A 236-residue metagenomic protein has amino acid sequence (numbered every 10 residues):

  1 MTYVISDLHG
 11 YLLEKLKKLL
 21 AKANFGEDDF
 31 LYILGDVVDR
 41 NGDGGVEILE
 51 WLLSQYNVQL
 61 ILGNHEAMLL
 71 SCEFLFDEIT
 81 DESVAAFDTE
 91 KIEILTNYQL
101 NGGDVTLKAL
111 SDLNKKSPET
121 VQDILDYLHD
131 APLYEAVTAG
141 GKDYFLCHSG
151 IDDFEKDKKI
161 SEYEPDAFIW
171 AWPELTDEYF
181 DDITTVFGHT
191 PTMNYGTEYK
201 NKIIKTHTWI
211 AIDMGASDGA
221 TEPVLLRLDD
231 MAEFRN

Functional and structural regions predicted by a protein language model:
M1, G26-D28, Q55-N57, G141-K142 (+2 more regions): A general structural motif
M1-L49: N-terminal active-site segment of His-dependent metallophosphoesterases
V4, L31-I33, L60-I61, F145 (+2 more regions): Residue-level marker for buried hydrophobic side chains located in beta-strands that build the well-ordered beta-sheet
D7, G35-D36, G63-N64, H189 (+1 more regions): Active-site glycine-centered loops adjacent to acidic/histidine catalytic or metal-binding residues that shape
G10-L13, D39-N41, A67-L70, G188-E198 (+1 more regions): Active-site environment of divalent metal-dependent phosphoester hydrolases
K17-K18, G45-V46, E73-F74, K158 (+1 more regions): Short amphipathic alpha-helical segments
G45-I48, L53-E135: Active-site neighborhood of divalent metal-dependent phosphoester bond hydrolases
L100-A211, G215-T221, A232-R235: Acidic, His/Gly-enriched loop-helix segments that form or flank divalent-metal centers in metallo-dependent hydrolases
